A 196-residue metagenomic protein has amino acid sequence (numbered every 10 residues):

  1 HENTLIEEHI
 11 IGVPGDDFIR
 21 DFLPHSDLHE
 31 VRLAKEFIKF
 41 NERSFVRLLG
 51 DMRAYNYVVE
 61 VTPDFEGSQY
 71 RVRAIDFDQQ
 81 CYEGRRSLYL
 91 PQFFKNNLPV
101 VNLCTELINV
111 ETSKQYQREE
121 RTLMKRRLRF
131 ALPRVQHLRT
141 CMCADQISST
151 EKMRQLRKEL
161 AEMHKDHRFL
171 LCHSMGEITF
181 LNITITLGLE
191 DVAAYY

Functional and structural regions predicted by a protein language model:
H1-R32: Conserved structural core of kinase catalytic domains
T4, K35-K39, G176: Glycine-centered structural positions embedded in regular secondary structure
E7-H9, E42-R43, R47, Q80 (+2 more regions): Functionally constrained cores in energy, signaling, and assembly domains
D21-R86: Conserved kinase catalytic-core segment
F65-Y196: C-terminal catalytic region of ATP-dependent kinase domains
